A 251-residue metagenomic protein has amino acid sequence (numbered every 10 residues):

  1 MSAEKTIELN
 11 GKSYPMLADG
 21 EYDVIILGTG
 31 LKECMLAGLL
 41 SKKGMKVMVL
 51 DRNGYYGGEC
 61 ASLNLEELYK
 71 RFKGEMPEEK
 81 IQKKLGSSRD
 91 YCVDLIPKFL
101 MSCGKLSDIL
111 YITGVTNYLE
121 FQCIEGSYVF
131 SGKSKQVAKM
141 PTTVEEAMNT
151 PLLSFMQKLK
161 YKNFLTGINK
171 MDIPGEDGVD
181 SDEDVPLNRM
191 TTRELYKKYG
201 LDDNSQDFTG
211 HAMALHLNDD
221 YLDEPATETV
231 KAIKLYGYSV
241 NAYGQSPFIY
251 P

Functional and structural regions predicted by a protein language model:
M1-V24, K42-K46, L63-K73, P77-E78: Extreme N-terminal leader/targeting segments of oxidoreductases
D19-Y22, G86-D90, M101, T116 (+1 more regions): Eukaryote-biased feature marking scaffold/signaling PDZ-domain proteins and nuclear chromatin regulators
G28-G30: Glycine-rich Rossmann-fold phosphate-binding loop(s) that bind the pyrophosphate of adenine dinucleotide cofactors
E33: N-terminal Rossmann-fold NAD(P) dinucleotide-binding loop
A37, S41: Gly/Ala-rich phosphate-binding loop of Rossmann-like dinucleotide-binding domains, activating on the conserved
V47-L50, L119: Short hydrophobic alpha-helical runs that function as membrane-insertion/retention elements
R52-I96: Conserved N-terminal glycine-rich FAD pyrophosphate-binding loop of Rossmann-like flavoproteins
D94-P97, K105-Y250: Rossmann-like flavin
